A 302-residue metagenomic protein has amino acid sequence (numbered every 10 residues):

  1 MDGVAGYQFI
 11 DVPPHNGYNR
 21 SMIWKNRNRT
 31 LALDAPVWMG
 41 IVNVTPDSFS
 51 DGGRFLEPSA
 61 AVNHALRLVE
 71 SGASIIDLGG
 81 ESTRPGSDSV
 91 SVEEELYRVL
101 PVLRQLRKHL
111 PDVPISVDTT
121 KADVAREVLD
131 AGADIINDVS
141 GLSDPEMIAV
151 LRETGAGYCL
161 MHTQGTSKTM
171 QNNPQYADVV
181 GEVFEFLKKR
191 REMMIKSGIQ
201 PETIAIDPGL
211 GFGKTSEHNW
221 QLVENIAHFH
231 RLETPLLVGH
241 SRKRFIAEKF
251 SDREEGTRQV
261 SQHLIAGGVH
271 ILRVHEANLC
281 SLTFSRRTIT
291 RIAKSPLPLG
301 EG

Functional and structural regions predicted by a protein language model:
M1, G300-G302: Glycine-biased, low-complexity coil/linker segments
F9, S295: Cationic, low-complexity basic patches in intrinsically disordered or flexible, solvent-exposed regions
N26-R27, L33, S50-S59, N63-H64 (+7 more regions): Active-site-adjacent loop and "lid" segments of alpha/beta metabolic enzymes
N63-G79: Catalytic domains of carbohydrate-active enzymes, especially glycoside hydrolases
V113, Q200-T203: Short acidic capping loops at alpha-helix termini that bridge into adjacent secondary structure
